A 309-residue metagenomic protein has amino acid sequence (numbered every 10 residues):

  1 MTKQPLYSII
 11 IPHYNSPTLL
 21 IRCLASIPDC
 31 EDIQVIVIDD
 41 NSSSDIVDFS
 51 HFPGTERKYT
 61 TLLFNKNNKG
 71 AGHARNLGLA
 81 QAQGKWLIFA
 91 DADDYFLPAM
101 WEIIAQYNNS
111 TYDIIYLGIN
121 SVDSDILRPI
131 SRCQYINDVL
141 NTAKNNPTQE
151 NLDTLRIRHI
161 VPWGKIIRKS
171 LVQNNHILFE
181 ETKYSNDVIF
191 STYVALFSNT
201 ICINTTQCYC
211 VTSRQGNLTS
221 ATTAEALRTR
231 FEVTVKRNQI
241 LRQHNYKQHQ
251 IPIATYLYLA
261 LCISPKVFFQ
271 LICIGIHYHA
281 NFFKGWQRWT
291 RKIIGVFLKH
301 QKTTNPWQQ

Functional and structural regions predicted by a protein language model:
M1, D29, S50-G54, K58-T60 (+1 more regions): Membrane-interface aromatic/basic loop that binds lipid-linked glycans or pyrophosphate carriers, typified by
P5-S8, S26, Q34, I189: Cell-envelope/extracellular polymer assembly enzymes that use nucleotide-activated donors
I11-D29: Short, well-formed alpha-helical segments that are part of the catalytic scaffolds of diverse glycosyltransferases
L24-F64: Acidic donor-binding segment of Leloir-type glycosyltransferases
N65-A82: Glycine-rich, basic loop-to-helix element that forms the pyrophosphate-binding segment of sugar-nucleotide handling
G72-R75, A92-T192, F197-I201, T212-E225: Donor-binding/catalytic cores of nucleotide-activated saccharide and glycerol-phosphate transferases/polymerases
L87: Short aromatic/hydrophobic "clamp" motif used to bind/position activated sugar donors
T206-Q215, S220-Q248, I253, V267-Y278: Catalytic core of nucleotide-sugar-dependent glycosyltransferases
